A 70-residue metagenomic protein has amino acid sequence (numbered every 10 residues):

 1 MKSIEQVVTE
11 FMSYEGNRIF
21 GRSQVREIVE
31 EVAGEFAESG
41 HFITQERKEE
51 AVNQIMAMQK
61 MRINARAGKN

Functional and structural regions predicted by a protein language model:
M1-E27: N-terminal acidic leader/helix
V25-A67: Short, charge-rich amphipathic interface segments used for partner binding and complex assembly
